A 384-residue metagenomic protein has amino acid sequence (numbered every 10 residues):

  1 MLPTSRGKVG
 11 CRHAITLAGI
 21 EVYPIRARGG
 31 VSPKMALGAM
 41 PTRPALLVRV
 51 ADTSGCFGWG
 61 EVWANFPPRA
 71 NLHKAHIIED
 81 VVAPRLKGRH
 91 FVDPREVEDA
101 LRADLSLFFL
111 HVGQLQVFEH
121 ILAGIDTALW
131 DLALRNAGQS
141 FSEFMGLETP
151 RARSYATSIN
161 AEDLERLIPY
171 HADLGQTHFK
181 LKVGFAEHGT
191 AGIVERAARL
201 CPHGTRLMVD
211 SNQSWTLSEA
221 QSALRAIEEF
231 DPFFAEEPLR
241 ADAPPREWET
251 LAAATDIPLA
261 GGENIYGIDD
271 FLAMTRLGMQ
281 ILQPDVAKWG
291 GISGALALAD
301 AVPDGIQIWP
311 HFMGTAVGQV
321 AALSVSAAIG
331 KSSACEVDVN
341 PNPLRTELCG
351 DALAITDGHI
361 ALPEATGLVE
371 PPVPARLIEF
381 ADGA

Functional and structural regions predicted by a protein language model:
P3-W59, W63-P67, L344-T346: Structured beta-strand/loop patches that form or line metal/cofactor-binding pockets in enzymes
A14-G19, A51-N136: Metal- or metallocofactor-binding catalytic centers and their adjacent structured scaffolds across diverse enzyme
V48, G55, V82, I125 (+7 more regions): Conserved, mostly hydrophobic/aromatic
W63, T157-I159, K182-A186, D210-T216 (+5 more regions): Active-site beta-loop-alpha junctions enriched in small/polar residues
S142-T255: Metal-dependent enolase-superfamily TIM-barrel catalytic cores that perform enediolate-based chemistry
D231, D242-A260, I265-H359, P363: Shared catalytic-loop signature of beta/alpha-barrel
G367-A384: Extended hydrophobic packing segments that form well-structured cores
